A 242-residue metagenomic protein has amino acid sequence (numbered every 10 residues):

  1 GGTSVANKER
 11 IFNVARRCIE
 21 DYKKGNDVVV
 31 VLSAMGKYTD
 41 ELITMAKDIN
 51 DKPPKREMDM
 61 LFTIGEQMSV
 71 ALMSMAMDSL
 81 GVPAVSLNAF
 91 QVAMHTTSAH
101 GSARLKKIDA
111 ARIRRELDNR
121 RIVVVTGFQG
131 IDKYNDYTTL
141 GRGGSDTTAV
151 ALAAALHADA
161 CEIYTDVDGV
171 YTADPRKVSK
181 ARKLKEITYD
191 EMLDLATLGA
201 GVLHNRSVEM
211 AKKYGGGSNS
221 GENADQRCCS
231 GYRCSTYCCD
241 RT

Functional and structural regions predicted by a protein language model:
G1-V208: Nucleotide/pyrophosphate-binding catalytic subdomain
F128-Q129, V167, E222-A224, T236: A broadly conserved detector of short glycine/acidic/proline-rich loop/turn motifs that flank catalytic sites and bind
A160-E162, G217-N219, D225: Internal nucleotide-binding/catalytic subdomain
A211: Acidic-aromatic/histidine active-site loop/patch
C229-T242: A conserved regulatory-domain signal marking ACT and ACT-like small-molecule sensing domains and adjacent regulatory
